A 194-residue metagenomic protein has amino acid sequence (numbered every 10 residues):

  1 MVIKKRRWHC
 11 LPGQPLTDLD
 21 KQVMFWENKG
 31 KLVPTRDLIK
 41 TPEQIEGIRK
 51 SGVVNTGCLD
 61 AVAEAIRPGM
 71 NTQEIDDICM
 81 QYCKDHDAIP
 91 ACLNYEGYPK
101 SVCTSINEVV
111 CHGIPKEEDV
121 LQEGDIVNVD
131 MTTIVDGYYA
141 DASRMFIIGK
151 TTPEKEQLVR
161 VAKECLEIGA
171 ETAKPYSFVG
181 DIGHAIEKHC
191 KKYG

Functional and structural regions predicted by a protein language model:
M1-G194: Active-site neighborhoods and metal-handling regions in enzymes and metal-associated proteins
